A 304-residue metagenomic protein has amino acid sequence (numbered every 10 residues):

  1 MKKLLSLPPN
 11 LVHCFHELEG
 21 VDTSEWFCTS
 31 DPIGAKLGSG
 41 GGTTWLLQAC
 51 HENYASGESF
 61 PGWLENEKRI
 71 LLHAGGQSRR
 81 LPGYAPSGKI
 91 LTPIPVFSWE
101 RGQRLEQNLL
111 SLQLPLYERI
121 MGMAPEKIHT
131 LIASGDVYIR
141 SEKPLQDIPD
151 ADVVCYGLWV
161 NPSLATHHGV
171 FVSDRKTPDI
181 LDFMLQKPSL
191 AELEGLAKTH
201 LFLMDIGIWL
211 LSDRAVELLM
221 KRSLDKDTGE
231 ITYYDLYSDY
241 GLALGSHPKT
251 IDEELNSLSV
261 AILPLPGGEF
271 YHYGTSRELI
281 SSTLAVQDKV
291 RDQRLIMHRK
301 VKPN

Functional and structural regions predicted by a protein language model:
M1-H129, A133, Y138-Q146, L284: N-terminal glycine-rich phosphate-binding loop and ensuing alpha1 helix
M1-L7, C28-T29, G34-S59, V153-V154 (+3 more regions): Left-handed beta-helix
F15, W26-F27, F60, F97 (+7 more regions): Phenylalanine-focused residue identity feature
F15-L18, Q77-R79, I139-L145, L158 (+4 more regions): Intrinsically disordered, low-complexity boundary segments flanking structured domains
L64-N66, A85-G88, T92-T228: Conserved core of the sugar-phosphate nucleotidyltransferase
R79, K89, G169, G268-Y271: Flexible, active-site-adjacent loop/turn segments at secondary-structure boundaries
